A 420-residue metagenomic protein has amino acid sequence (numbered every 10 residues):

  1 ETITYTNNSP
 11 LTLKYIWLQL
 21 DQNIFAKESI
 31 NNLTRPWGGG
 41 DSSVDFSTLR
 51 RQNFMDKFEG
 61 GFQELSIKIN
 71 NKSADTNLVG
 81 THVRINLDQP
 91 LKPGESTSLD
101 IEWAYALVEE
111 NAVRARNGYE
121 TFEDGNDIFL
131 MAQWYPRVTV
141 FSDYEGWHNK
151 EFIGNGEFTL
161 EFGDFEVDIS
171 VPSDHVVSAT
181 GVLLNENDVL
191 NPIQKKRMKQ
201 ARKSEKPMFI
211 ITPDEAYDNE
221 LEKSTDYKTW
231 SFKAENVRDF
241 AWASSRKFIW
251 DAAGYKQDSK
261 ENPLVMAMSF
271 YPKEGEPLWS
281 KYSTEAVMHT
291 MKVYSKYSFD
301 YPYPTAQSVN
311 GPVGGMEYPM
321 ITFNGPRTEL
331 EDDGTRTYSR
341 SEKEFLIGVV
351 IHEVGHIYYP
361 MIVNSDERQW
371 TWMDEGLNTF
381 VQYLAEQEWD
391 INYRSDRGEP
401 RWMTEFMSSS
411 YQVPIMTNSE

Functional and structural regions predicted by a protein language model:
E1-N7, L20-Q22, E95-E109, F165-S173 (+1 more regions): Short, hydrophobic/aromatic-enriched beta-strand segments in well-ordered soluble domains
T6, T12-L13, S43-F122, A216-T225 (+1 more regions): A surface-exposed beta-strand-loop module
L11-L18, E28-I30, L99, N111-V113 (+1 more regions): Short, hydrophobic/aromatic beta-strand segments
Y15-K72, A132, S170-H175: Solvent-exposed beta-hairpin/edge-strand motifs
E28-S43, A104-F165, E186, A252-Y255: Glycine/proline-rich low-complexity spacer/linker segments in large multi-domain proteins
Q133, V138-W147, I153-I351, F380: Hydrophobic helix-coil surface modules that form long, contiguous segments used for peptide/substrate interaction
V354-Q369, L384, E388-W389: Catalytic Zn2+-binding segment of zinc metalloproteases
E375-E420: Acidic/His/Gly-enriched intrinsically disordered linker/tail segments that often contain short helix/coil "MoRF-like"
